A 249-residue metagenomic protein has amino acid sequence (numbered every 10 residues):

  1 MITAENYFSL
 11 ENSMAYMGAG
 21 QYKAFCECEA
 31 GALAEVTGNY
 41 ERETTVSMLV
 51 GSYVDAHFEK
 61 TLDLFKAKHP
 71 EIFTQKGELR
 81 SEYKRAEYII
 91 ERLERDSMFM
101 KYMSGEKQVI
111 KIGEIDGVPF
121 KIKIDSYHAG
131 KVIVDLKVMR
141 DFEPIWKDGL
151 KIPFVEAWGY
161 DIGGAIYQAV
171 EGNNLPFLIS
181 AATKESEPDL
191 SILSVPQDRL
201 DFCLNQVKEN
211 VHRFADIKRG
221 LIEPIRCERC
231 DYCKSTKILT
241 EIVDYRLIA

Functional and structural regions predicted by a protein language model:
M1-I124, I225-D231, V243, L247: Metal-dependent nuclease catalytic cores that hydrolyze phosphodiester bonds in DNA/RNA, characterized by
Y83, I90, F154-E156, I166-A249: Metal-dependent nuclease catalytic regions and adjoining charged, substrate-binding loops involved in nucleic-acid end
S104-G105, V109-N205: Mg2+/Mn2+-dependent nuclease catalytic core
